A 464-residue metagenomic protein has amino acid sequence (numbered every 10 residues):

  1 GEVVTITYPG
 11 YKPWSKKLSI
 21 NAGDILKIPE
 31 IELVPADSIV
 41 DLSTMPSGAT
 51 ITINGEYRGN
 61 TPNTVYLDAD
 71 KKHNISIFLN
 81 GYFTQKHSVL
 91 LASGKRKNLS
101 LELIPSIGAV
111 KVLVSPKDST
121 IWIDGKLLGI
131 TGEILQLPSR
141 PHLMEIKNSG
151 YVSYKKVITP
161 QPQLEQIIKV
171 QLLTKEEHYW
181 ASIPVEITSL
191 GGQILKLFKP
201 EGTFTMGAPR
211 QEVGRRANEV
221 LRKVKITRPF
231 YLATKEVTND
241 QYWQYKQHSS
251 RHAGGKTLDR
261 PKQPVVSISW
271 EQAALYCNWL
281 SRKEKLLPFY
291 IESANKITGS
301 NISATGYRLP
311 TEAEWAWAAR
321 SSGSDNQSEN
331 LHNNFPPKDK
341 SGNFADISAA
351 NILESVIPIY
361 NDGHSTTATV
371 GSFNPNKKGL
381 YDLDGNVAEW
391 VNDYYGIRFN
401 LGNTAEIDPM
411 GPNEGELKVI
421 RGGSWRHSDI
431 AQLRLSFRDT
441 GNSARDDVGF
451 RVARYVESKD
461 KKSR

Functional and structural regions predicted by a protein language model:
G1-Q193: Short loop/turn and low-complexity linker motifs enriched in small/turn-promoting residues
D37, I107, G132, P141 (+7 more regions): Short coil/loop residues immediately preceding or within conserved phosphate-binding loops of NTP-utilizing enzyme
G55-P62, G125-G132, M206-T227, S355 (+1 more regions): Short, polar loop/linker segments at the starts of domains and inter-domain junctions
I183-A253, V266-S281, A318, G385 (+1 more regions): A short glycine-rich, aromatic-capped structural motif
T205, P209-G214, D259, W270-R438 (+2 more regions): Functional-site microenvironments in short loops/helix caps that host divalent-cation chemistry
P229-T234, V265, Y307, A368-S372: Short, well-ordered beta-strand elements within core beta-sheets of diverse protein domains
T257-V266: Surface-exposed aromatic
D446-R464: Short, structured beta-strand segments at or near domain termini in extracellular proteins/domains
